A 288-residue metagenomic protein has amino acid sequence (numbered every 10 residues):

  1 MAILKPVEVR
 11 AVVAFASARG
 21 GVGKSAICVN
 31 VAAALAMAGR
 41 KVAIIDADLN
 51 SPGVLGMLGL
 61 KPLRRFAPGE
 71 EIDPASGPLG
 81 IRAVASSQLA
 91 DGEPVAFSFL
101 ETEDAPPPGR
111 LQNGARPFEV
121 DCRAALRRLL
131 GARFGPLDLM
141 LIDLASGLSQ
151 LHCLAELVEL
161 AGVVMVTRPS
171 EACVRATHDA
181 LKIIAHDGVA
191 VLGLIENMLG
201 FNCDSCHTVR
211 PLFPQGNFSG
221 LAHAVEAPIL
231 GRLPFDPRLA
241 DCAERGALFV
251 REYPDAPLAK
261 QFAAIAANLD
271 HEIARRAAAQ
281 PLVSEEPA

Functional and structural regions predicted by a protein language model:
M1-V12, A288: Acidic-aromatic/histidine active-site loop/patch
A11-L49: Walker A/P-loop phosphate-binding motif and the immediately C-terminal alpha-helix
V29, D255-D270: Short, amphipathic alpha-helical "lid/cap" segments that border enzyme active or binding sites
A38-A43, A47-F97, L130, D138: Phosphate-binding loop that captures ATP/GTP phosphates
A85-L154: Cytosolic-facing regulatory segments adjacent to core modules
R128-G135, L139-D241: Conserved catalytic-core segment of NTP-binding enzymes
R245-L258: C-terminal boundary of histidine-terminating zinc-finger modules
Q261-N268, A278-A288: A short, charged, Gly/Pro-tolerant segment at domain boundaries
